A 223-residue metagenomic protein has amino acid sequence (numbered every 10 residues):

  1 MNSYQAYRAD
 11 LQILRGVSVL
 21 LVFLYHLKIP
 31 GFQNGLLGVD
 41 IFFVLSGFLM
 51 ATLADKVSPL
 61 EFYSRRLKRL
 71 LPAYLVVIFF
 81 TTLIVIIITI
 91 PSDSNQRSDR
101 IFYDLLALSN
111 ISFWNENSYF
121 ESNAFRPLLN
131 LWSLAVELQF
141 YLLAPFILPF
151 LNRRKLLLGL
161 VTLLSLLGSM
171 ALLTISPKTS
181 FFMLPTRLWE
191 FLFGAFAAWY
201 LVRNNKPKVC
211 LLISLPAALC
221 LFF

Functional and structural regions predicted by a protein language model:
N2-F223: Hydrophobic membrane-embedded alpha-helices and membrane-water interface caps/short interhelical or interfacial loops
